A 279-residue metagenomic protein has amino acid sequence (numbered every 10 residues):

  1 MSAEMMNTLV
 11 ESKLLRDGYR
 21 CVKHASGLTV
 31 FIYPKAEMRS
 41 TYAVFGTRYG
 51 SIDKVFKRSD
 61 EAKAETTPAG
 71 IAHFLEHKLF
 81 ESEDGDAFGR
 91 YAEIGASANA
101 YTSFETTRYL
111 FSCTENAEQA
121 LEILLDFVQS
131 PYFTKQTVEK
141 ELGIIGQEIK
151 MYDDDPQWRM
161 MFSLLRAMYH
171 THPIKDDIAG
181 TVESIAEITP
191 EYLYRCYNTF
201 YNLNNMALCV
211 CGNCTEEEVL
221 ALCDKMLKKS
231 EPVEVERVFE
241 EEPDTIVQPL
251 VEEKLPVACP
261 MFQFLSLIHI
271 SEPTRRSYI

Functional and structural regions predicted by a protein language model:
M1-R20, I174-I178, E183, N202-L203 (+2 more regions): An aromatic/glycine/proline-enriched structural segment found at the starts of mature extracellular/organellar domains
A3, E83-C196, E217: Acidic/histidine-enriched segments that form metal/cofactor-coordinating and catalytic pocket/exosite environments
S26, T41, E105-T107, N204 (+1 more regions): Envelope-exposed proteins and targeting segments
T29-K35, R39, A43-V44: A short, well-structured edge-of-sheet supersecondary motif
K35, R48-G50, T114, C211-N213 (+1 more regions): Solvent-exposed coil/turn segments that connect beta secondary-structure elements in extracytoplasmic/periplasmic
A36-R39, S103, V257-A258: Short strand-connecting beta-turns/loops that link adjacent beta-strands
V44-N116: M16/MPP (pitrilysin/insulinase) zinc-metallopeptidase core fold and M16-derived inactive scaffolds
I268-I279: Single conserved hydrophobic/aromatic residue that forms the stacking wall/gate of nucleotide- or nucleobase-binding
